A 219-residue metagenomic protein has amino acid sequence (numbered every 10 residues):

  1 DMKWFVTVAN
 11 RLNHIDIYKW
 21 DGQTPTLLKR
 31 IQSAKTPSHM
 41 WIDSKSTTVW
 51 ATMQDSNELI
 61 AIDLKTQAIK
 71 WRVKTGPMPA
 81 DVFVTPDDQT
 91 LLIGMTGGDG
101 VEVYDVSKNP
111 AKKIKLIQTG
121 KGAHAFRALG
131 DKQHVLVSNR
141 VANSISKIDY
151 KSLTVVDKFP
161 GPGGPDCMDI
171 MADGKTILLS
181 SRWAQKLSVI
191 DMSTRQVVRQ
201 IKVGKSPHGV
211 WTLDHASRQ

Functional and structural regions predicted by a protein language model:
D1-Q219: Predominantly soluble domains enriched in secretory-pathway, periplasmic, or organellar proteins
